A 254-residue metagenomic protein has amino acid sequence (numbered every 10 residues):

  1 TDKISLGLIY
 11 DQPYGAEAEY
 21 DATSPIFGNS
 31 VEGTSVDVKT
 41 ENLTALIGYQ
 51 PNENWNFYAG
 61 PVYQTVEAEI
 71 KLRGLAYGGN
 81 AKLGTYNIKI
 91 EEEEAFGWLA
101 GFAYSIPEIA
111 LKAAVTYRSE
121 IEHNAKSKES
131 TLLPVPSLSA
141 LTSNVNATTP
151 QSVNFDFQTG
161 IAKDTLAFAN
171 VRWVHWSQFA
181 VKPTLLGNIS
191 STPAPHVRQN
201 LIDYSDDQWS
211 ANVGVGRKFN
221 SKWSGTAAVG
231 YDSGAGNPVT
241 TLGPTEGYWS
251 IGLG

Functional and structural regions predicted by a protein language model:
D2-G254: Outer-membrane beta-barrel porins/channels
